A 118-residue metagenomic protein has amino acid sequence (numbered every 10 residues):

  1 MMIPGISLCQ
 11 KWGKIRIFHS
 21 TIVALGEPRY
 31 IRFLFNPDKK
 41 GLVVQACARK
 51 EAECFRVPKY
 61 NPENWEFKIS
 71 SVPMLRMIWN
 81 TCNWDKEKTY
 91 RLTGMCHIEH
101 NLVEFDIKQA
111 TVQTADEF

Functional and structural regions predicted by a protein language model:
M1-W12: Glycine-rich loop/turn
M2, F35-K39, V43-F118: Mature exported/compartmentalized surface modules and terminal targeting/interaction regions
G5-I6, I22, R32-F33, T93-G94: Beta-strand elements of modular eukaryotic interaction domains
L8-Q10, G26-P28, I98: Short, surface-exposed loop/turn motifs at beta-strand boundaries within globular domains
K14, Y30, L102: Beta-strand-rich binding-surface signature of beta-sandwich/beta-barrel folds used to engage anionic ligands
K14-G26, S71-I78: Short beta-strand-centered segments at strand-helix junctions
S20-G41: Acidic (E/D-rich), amphipathic helical modules within compact regulatory domains
